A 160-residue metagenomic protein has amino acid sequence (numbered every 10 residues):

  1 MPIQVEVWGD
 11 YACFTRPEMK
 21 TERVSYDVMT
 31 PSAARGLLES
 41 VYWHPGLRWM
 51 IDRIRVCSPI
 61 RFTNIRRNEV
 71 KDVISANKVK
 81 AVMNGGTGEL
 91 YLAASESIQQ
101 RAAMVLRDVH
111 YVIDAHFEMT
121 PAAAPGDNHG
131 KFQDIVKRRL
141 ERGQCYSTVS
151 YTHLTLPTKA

Functional and structural regions predicted by a protein language model:
M1-T21: N-terminal, Lys/Arg- and Ser/Thr-rich interaction peptides
W8-D10, H116, K159: Generic beta-structure capping elements
T21-D27: Short histidine-centered catalytic/ligand-binding loop motif
M29-G46: Short, well-ordered alpha-helical segments
V41-F117, A123: Extended, compositionally biased
A123-H129: A short secondary-structure junction signal
F132-Y151: Short, cationic low-complexity segments
T152-T158: Conserved small/polar residues in nucleotide/adenosyl-binding loops
